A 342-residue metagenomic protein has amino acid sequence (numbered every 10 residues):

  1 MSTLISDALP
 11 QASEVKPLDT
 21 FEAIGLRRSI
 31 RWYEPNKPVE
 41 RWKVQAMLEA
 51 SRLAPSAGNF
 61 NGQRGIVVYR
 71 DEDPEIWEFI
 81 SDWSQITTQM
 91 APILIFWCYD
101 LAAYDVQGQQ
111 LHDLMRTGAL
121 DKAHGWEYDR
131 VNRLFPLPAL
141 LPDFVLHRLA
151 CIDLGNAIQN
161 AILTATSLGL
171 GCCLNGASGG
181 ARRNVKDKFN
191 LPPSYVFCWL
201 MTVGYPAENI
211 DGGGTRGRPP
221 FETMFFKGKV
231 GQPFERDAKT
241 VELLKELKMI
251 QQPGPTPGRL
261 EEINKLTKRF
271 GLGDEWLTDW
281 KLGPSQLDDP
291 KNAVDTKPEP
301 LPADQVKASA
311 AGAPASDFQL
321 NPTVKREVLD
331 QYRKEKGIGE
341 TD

Functional and structural regions predicted by a protein language model:
M1-D342: Acidic, surface-exposed loops and disordered segments
